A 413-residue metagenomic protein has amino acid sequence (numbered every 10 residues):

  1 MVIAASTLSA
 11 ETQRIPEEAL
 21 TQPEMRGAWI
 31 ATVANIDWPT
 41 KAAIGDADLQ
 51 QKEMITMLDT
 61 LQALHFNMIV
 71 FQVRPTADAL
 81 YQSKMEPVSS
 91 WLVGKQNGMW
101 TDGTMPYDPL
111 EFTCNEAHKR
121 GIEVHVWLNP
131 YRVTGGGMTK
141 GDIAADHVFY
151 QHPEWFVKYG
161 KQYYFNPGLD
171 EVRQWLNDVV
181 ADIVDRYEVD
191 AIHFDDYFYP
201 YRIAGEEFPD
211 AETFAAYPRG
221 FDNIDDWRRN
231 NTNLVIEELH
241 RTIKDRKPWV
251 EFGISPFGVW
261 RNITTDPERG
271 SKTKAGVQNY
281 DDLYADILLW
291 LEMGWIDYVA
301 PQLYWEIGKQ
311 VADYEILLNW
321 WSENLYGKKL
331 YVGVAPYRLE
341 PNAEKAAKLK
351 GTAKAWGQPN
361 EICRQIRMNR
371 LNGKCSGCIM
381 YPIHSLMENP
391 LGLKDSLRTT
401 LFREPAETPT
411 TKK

Functional and structural regions predicted by a protein language model:
R14-A79, R173: N-terminal structural segment of carbohydrate-active enzymes
P23, A31, N35-K52, N115 (+3 more regions): Active-site-adjacent "subsite" loops/lids of carbohydrate-active enzymes
R26-I30, I69-F71, V124-V126, I192-F194 (+4 more regions): Hydrophobic faces of well-ordered beta-strands that scaffold small-molecule active sites in alpha/beta enzyme cores
I30-T32, W249-A275, L317, W321-I362: Active-site clefts of carbohydrate-active enzymes
N35-D48, P87-Y107, Y159-N177, R219-N233 (+3 more regions): The substrate-binding groove and active-site-proximal loops of carbohydrate-active enzymes, especially glycoside
T60, F66-N67, R74, D146 (+2 more regions): Polysaccharide-binding and catalytic clefts of secreted carbohydrate-active enzymes
L64-T104: Aromatic-lined carbohydrate-binding/catalytic grooves of carbohydrate-active enzymes
Y284-Q310, Y326-K413: Substrate-binding cleft of secreted/luminal carbohydrate-active enzymes
